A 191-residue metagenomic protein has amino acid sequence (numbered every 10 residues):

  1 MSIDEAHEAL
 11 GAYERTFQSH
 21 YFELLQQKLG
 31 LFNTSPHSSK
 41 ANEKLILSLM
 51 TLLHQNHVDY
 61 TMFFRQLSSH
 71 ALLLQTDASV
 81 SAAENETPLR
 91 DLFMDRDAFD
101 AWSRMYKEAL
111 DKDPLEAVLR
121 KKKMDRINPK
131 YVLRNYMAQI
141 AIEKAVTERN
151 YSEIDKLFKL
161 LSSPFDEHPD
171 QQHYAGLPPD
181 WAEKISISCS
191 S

Functional and structural regions predicted by a protein language model:
M1-S191: Regulatory N- and C-terminal appendages and interdomain linkers associated with kinase/kinase-like NTP transferase
